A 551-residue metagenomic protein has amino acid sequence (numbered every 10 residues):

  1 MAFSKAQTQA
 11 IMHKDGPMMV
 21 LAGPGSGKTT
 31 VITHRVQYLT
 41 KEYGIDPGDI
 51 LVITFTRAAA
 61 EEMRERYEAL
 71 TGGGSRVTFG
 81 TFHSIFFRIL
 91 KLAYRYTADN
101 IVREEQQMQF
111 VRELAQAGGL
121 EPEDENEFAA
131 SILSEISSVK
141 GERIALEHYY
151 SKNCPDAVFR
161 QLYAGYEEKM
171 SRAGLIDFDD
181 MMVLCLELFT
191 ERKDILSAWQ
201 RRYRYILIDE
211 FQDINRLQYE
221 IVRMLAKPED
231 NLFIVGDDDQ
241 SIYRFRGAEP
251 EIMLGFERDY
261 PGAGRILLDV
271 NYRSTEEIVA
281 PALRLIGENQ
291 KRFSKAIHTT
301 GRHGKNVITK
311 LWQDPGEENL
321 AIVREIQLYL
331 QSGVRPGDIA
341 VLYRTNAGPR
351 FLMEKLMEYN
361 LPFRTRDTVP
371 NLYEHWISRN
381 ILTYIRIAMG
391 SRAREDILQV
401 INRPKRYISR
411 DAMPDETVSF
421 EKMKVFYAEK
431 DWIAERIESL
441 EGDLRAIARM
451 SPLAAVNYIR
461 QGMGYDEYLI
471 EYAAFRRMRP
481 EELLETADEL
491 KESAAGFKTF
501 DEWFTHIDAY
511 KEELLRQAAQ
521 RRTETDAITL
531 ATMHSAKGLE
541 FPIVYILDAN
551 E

Functional and structural regions predicted by a protein language model:
M1-K14, L217: N-terminal pre-P-loop "Q-motif" helix
D15-P17, S26, L39-F189, K193-R201 (+7 more regions): A basic/glycine-biased coupling hinge at the interface between accessory DNA-binding modules
V20, P24-I32, V36, P261-G264 (+2 more regions): Helicase P-loop NTPase motor core
S26, Q212-E288, K295-T300: Conserved helicase motor core of SF1/SF2 NTP-dependent helicases
T30-I45, R223: Walker A/P-loop NTP-binding motif
G74-I89, L361-T383: Conserved beta-strand -> loop -> alpha-helix junction used to position metal-binding or nucleic-acid-contacting
K152, R350-K355, L382-E551: Conserved helicase C-terminal RecA-like lobe
Y203-I214, Q218, D238-D239, A536 (+1 more regions): Conserved Walker B
